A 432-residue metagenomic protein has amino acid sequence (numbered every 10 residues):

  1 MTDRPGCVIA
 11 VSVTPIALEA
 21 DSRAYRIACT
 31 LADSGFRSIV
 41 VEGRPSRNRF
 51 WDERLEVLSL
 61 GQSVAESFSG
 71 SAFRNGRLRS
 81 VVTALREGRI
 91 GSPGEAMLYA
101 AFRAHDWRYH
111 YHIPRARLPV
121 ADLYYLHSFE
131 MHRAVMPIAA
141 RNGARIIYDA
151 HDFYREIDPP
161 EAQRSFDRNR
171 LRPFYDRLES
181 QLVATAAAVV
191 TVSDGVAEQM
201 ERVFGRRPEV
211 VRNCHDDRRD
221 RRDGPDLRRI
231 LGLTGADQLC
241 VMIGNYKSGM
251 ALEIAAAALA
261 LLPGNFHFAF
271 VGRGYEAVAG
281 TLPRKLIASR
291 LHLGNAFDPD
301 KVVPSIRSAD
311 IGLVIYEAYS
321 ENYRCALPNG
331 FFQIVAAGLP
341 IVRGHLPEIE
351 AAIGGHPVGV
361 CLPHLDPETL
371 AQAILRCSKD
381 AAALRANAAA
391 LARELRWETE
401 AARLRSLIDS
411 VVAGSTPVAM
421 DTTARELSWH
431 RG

Functional and structural regions predicted by a protein language model:
I9-A10, V190, T234-M250, A256-L259: Conserved donor-binding/catalytic core segment of Leloir-type glycosyltransferases
L98-P119, R133, P137-R141, Y148 (+2 more regions): Membrane-proximal helix-turn-helix segments that form the acceptor-binding/catalytic region of lipid-linked
F166, D220-L233, R385-A386: A short helix/loop element that forms part of the nucleotide-sugar donor recognition site in Leloir-type
G195, C214: Carbohydrate-associated surface elements
T234, V278-I311: Nucleotide-activated donor-binding/catalytic signature segment of Leloir-type glycosyltransferases, i.e., the conserved
K247-M250, A296-F332, V342-A351: Nucleotide-sugar-dependent
G355-P367, I374-A381: Conserved acidic donor-binding segment of nucleotide-sugar-dependent glycosyltransferases
A382-L395: A short, well-ordered alpha-helix in the C-terminal region of glycosyltransferases
